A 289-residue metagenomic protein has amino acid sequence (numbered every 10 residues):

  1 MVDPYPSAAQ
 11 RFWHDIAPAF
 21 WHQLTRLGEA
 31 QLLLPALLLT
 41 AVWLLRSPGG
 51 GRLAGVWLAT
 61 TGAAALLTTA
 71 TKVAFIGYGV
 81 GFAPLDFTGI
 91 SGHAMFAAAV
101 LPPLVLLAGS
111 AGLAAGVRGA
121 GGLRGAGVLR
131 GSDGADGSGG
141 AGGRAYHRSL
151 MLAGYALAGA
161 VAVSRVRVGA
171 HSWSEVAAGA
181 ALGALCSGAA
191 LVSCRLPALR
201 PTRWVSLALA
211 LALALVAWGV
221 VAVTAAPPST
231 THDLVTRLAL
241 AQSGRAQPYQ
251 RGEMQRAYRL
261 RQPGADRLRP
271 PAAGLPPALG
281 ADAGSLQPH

Functional and structural regions predicted by a protein language model:
M1-G122, G139-V163, R167, G188 (+5 more regions): Hydrophobic alpha-helical bundle signature of multipass membrane enzymes
A63-A64, L182-A189, A239-Q242: Alpha-helical transmembrane segments and their membrane-interface exit regions
G77-P84, A198-L199, S229-D233: Membrane-interface helix termini and inter-helical loops of multi-pass transporters
R118, R124, R130-D136: Arginine-selective low-complexity/disordered segments
H147-R148, P197-L213: Membrane-interfacial entry segments at the cytosolic side of transmembrane helices
H171-A180, T202-S206: Loop-to-transmembrane alpha-helix initiation sites
A208-T224: Final/C-terminal transmembrane alpha-helix of multipass membrane proteins
P228-H289: Membrane-interface segments at or immediately adjacent to transmembrane helices that form the boundary between
